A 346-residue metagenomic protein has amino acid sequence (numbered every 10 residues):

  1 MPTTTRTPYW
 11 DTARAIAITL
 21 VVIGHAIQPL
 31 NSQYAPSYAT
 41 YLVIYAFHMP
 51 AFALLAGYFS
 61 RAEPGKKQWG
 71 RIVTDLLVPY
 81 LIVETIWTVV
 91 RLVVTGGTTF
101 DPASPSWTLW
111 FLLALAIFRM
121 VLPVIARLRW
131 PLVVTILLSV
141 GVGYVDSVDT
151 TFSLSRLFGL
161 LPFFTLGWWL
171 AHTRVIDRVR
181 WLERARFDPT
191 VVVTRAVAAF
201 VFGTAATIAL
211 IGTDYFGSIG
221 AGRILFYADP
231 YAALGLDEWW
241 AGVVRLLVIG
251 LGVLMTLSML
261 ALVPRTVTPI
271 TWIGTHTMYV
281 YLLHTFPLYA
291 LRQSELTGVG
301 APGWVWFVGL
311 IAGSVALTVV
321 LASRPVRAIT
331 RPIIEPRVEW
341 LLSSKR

Functional and structural regions predicted by a protein language model:
P2-R346: Alpha-helical transmembrane segments and their immediate juxtamembrane cytosolic regions
